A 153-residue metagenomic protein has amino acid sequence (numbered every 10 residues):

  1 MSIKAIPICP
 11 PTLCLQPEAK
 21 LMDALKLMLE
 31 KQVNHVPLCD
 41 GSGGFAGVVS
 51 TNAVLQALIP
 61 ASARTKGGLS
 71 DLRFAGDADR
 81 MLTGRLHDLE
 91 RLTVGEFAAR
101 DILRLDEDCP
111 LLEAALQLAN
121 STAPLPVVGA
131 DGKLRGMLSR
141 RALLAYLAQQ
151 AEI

Functional and structural regions predicted by a protein language model:
M1-T12, T51-I102, A115, A119-S121 (+1 more regions): Tandem CBS (Bateman) regulatory domains
A5-I8, T12-L15, V33, L38-C39 (+5 more regions): Hydrophobic aliphatic residue packing
C14-Q32, C39, L58, L86 (+3 more regions): The conserved cystathionine-beta-synthase
A19, V49, L92, C109 (+1 more regions): Short beta-to-alpha loop/turn elements within the nucleotide-binding domains of ABC transporters
M28, V36-A53, L118-A119, L125-A142: A glycine-centered beta-loop-beta connector
